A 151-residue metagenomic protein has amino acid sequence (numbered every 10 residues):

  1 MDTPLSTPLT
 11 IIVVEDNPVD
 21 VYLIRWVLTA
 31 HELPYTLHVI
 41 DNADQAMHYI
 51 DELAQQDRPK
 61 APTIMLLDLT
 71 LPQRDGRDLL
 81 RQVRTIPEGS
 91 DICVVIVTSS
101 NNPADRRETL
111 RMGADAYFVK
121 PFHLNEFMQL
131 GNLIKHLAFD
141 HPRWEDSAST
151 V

Functional and structural regions predicted by a protein language model:
M1-I12, N17-T36, D44, D51 (+2 more regions): Non-catalytic signal-transmission and effector/linker regions of two-component phosphorelay proteins
A54-K60, R84-S90, M112: Conserved phosphotransfer cores of two-component systems
L67-D68, T98: Active-site residues of response regulator receiver
P72, N102: The feature encodes the CheY-like receiver
D115: Short, glycine/charged-rich "phosphate-handling" switch motifs in NTP-dependent and phosphotransfer domains
K120: A Lys-centered signature of the CheY-like receiver
